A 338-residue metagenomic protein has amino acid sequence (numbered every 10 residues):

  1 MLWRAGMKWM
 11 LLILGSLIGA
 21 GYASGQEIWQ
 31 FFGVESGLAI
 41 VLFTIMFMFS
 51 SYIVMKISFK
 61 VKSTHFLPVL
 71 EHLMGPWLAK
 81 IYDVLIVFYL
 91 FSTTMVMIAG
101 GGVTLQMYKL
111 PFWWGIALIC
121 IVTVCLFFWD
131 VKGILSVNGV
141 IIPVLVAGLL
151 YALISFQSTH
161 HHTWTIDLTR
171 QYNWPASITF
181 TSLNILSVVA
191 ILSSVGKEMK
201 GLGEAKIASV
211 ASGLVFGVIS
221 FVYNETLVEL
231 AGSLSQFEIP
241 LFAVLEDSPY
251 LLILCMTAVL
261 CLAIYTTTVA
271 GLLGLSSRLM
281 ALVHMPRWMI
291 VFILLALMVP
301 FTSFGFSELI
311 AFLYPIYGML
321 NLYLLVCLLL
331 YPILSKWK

Functional and structural regions predicted by a protein language model:
L2-R4, G33-G37, V61-L90, M107-F112 (+3 more regions): Transmembrane-helix boundary/entry motifs in multi-pass membrane transporters
R4-A23, A39-I40, I86-L90, T94 (+4 more regions): Hydrophobic, membrane-embedded alpha-helices of multi-pass small-molecule transporters
G6-S16, V41-S51, Y82-F91, M107-D130 (+6 more regions): Transmembrane alpha-helical segments of multi-pass small-molecule transport proteins
W29-M55, I207-G217, P315-L322: Extracellular loop-to-transmembrane helix junctions
Q30, M97-M107, C120-I141, E198-G201 (+1 more regions): Membrane-water interface regions at transmembrane-helix termini and the short interhelical loops of multi-pass membrane
L42-P68, V222, T226: Juxtamembrane transmembrane-helix boundary signature
S51-K56, T179-F180, L214-V244: Extracellular/periplasmic helix-exit of transmembrane alpha-helices
L67-H72, M97-I116, K197-V218, T268-I293 (+1 more regions): Helix-loop-helix connectors at the membrane interface of multi-pass transporters/channels
